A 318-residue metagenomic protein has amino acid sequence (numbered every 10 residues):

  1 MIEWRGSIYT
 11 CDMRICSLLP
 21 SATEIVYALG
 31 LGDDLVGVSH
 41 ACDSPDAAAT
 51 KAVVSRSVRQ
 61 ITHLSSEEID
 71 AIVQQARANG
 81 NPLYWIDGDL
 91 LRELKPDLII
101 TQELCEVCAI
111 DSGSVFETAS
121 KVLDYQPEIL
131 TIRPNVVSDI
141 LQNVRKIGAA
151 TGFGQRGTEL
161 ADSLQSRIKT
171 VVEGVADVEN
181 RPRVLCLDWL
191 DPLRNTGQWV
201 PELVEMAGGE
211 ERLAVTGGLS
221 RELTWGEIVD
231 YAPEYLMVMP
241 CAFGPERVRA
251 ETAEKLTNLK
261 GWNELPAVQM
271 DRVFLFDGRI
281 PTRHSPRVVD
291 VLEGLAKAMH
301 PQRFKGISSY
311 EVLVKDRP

Functional and structural regions predicted by a protein language model:
I2-P318: N-terminal ligand-binding lobe of clamshell/alpha-beta domains
